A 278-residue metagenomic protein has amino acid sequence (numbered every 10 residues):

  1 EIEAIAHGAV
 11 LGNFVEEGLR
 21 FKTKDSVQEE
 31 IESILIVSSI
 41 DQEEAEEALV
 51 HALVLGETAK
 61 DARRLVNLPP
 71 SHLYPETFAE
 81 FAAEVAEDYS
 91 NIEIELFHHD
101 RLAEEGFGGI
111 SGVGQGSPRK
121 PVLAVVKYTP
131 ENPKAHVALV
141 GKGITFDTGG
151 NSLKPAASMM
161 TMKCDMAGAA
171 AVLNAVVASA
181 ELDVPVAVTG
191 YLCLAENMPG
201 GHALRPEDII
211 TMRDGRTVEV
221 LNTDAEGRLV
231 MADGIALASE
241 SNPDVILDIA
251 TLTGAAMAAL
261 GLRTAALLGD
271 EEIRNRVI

Functional and structural regions predicted by a protein language model:
E1-G143: Short amphipathic alpha-helical segment within the helicase RecA-like ATPase core that mediates nucleic-acid
A79-I278: A generic structural signal for tightly packed, nonpolar segments enriched in small/aliphatic residues
